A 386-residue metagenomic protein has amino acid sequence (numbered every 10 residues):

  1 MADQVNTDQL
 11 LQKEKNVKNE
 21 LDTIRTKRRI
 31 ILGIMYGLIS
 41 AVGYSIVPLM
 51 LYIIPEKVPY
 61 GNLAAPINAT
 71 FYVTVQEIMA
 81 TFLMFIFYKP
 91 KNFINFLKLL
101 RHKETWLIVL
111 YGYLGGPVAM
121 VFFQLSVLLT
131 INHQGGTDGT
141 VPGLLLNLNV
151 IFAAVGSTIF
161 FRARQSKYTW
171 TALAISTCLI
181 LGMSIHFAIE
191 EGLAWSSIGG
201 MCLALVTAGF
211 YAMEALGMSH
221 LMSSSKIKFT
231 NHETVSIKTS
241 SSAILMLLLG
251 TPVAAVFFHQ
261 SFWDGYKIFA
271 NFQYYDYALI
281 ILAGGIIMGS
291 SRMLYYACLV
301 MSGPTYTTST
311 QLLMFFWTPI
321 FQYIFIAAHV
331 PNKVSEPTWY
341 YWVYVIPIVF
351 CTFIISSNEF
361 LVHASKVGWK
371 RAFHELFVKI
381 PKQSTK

Functional and structural regions predicted by a protein language model:
A2-K15, N62-G116, I175, M213 (+4 more regions): Transmembrane alpha-helices of multi-pass small-molecule transport proteins
A2-T74, L193-S225, A278, L282 (+3 more regions): Glycine-/small-residue-enriched transmembrane alpha-helix faces in small-molecule transporters and effluxers
R29-I34, A65-I67, L100-E104, F187-F210 (+2 more regions): Juxtamembrane helix-entry segments on the extracytoplasmic side of multipass membrane proteins
G43-I46, N92-T140, G182, L282-S302: Specific transmembrane alpha-helical segments of multi-pass solute transporters/efflux pumps, especially DMT/EamA
G61, N132-Q134, N149-A174, F316-W342: C-terminal transmembrane-helix exit sites in multi-pass transporters
V75, M120, G135-L148, M218-I244 (+1 more regions): Helix-helix packing/entry segments at the starts of transmembrane helices
A80-R101, C178-W195, S242-D276, L282 (+2 more regions): Membrane-interface helix-cap regions at the ends of transmembrane helices in multi-pass membrane proteins
Q311-K386: C-terminal-most transmembrane helix of multi-pass membrane proteins
